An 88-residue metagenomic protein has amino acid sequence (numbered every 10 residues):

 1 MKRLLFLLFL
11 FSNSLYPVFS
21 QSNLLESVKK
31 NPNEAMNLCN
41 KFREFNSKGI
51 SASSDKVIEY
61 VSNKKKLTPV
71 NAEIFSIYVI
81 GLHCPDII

Functional and structural regions predicted by a protein language model:
M1-Q21: Classic N-terminal secretory signal peptides
L5-L7, V28, P32, P69: Generic alpha-helix initiation/capping and coil-helix boundary signal
V18-K48: Immediate post-signal-peptide N-terminus of mature secreted/exported proteins
K48-I88: Compact alpha-helical subdomains of small soluble proteins
